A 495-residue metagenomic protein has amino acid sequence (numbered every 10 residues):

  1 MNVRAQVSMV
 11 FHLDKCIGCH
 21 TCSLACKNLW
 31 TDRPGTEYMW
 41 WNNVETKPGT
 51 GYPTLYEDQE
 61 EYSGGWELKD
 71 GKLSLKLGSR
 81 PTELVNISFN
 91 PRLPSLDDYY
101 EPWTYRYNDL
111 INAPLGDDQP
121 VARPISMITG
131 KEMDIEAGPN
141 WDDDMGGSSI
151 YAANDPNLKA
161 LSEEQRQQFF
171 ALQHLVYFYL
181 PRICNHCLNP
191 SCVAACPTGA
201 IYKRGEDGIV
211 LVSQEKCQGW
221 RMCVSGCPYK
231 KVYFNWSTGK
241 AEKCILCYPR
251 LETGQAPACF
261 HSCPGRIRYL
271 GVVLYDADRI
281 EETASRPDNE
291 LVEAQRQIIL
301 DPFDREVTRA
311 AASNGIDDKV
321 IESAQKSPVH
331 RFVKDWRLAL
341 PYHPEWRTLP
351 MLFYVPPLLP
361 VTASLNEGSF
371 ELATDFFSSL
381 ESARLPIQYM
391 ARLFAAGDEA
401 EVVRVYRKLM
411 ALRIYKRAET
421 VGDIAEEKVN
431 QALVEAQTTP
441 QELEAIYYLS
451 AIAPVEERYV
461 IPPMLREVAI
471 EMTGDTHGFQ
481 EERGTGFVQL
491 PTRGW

Functional and structural regions predicted by a protein language model:
M1-W495: Non-ligating segments of multi-cofactor redox enzymes
